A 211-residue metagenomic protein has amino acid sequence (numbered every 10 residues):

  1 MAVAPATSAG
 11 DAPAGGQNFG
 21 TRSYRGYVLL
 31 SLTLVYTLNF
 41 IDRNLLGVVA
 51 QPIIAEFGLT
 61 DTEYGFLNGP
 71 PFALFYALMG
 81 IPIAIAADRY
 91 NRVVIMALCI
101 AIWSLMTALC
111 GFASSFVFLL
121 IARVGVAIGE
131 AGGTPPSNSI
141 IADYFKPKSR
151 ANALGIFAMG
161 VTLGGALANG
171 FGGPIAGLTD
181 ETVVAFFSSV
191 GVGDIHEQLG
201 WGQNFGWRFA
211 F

Functional and structural regions predicted by a protein language model:
A2-I41: Cytosolic juxtamembrane N-terminal segment immediately preceding the first transmembrane helix of multi-pass
N44, A73-I81, A131, G165-A166: Residue-level signature of mid-helix packing/kink "hotspots" within the transmembrane helices of 12-pass Major
V49-L78: Extracellular/periplasmic helix-loop-helix junction of adjacent transmembrane segments in MFS-like secondary
P52, A84-I85, P174: Membrane-interface helix termini in secondary transporters
G58, N91, F112-F118, G129 (+1 more regions): Helix-breaking motifs and short loop linkers at transmembrane-helix boundaries and internal kinks in secondary membrane
L78-V117: Conserved MFS/SLC helix-loop-helix module at the cytosolic interface between two early adjacent transmembrane helices
A122-V161: Cytoplasmic helix-loop-helix junction between adjacent transmembrane helices in 12-TM secondary transporters
F157-F211: Helix-loop-helix hairpin linking two adjacent transmembrane segments in secondary transporters
